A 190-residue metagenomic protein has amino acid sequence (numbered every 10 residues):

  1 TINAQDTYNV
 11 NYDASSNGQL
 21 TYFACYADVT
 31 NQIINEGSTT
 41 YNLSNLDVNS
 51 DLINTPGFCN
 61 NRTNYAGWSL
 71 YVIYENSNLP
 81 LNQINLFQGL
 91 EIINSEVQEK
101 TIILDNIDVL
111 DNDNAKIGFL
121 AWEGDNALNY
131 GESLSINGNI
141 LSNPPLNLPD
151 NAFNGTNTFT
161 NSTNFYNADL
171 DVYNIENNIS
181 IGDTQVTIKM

Functional and structural regions predicted by a protein language model:
T1, D111-G124: A short beta-strand element within beta-rich, extracytoplasmic domains of secreted/secretory-pathway proteins
I2-N61, G138-M190: Cysteine-clustered segments with highest specificity for TGF-beta superfamily mature ligands
N17-K116: A surface/extracellular/periplasmic glyco- and lipid-processing/surface-interacting theme
D47, N76, A121-A127: Short, flexible beta-strand-to-coil junctions
T63-A66, N126-L134: Short coil-to-beta strand junction motifs in C2/discoidin
N85-L86, N129-S135, P145-N147: Composition- and surface-driven signal marking solvent-exposed, interaction-prone regions in large proteins
Q88, F119-E123, M190: Active-site proximal loops enriched in glycine and acidic residues that flank catalytic Cys/His/Asp and coordinate
N112-I117, G131, D183-Q185: Active-site lining segments that contact anionic ligands and/or coordinate catalytic metals
